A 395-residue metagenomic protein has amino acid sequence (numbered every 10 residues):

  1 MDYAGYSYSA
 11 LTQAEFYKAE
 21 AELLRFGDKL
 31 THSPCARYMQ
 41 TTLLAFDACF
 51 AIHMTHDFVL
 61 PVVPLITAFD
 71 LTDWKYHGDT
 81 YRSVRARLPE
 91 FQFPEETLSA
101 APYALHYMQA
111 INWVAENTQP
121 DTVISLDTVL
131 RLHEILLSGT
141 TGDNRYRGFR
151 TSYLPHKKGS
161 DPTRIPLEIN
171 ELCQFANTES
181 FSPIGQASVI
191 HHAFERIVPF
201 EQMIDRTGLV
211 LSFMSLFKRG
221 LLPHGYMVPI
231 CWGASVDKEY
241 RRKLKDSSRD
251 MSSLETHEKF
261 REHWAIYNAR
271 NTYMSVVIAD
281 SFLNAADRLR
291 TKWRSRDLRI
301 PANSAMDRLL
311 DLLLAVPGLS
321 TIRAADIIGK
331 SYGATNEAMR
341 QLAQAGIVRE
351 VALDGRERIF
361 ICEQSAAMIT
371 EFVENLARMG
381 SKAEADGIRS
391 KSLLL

Functional and structural regions predicted by a protein language model:
M1-L395: FIC/Doc superfamily catalytic core
